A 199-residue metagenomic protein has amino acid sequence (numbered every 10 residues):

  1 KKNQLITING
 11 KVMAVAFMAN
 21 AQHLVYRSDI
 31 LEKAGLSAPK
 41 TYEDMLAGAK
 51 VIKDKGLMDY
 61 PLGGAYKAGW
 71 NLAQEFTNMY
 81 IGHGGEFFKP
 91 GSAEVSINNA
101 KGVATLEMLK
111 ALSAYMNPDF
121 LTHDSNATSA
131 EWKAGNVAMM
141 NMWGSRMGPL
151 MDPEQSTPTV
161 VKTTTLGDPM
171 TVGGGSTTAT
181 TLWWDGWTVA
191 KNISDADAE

Functional and structural regions predicted by a protein language model:
K1, Y66, H83-A104, D152-A179: Short, solvent-exposed loop/beta-turn-alpha elements that line the ligand-binding surface or hinge of extracytoplasmic
K1-A21, S37, L46, L72-E75 (+1 more regions): Hinge/lid segment of periplasmic solute-binding proteins
Q22-Y26, M79-I81, W187-V189: Short glycine- and hydrophobic/aromatic-rich loop-to-beta-strand nucleating segment in the catalytic cores
I30-L31, K50-D54, N126-M140: Short helices/loops that flank or line small-molecule/ion binding pockets
K33-A34, L112-N117, E154-E199: Extracytoplasmic/periplasmic substrate-recognition and gating elements
K40-A47, D119-A134: Short helix-initiation/N-cap motifs at beta->coil->alpha
A49-V51, G91-T122, P169: Glycine-centered hinge/linker elements that transmit conformational signals in sensory and ligand-binding systems
A138-W143, P149-L150: Paired acidic/hydrophobic, glycine-rich loop segments that form the ligand-binding mouth/hinge of periplasmic-binding
